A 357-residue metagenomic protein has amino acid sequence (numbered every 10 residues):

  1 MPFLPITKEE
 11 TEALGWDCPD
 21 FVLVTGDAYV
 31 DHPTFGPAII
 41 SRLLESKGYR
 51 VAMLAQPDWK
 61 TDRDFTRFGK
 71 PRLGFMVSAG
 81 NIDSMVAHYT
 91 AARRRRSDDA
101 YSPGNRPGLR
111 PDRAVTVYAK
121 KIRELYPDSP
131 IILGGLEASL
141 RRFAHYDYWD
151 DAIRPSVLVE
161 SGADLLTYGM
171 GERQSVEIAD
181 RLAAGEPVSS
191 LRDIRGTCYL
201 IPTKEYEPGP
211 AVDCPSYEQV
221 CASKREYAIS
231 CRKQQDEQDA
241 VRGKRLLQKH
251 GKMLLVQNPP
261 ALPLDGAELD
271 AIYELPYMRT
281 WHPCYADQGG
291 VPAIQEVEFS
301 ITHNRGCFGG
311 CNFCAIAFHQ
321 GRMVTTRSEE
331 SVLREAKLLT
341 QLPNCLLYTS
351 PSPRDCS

Functional and structural regions predicted by a protein language model:
M1-G15: Short N-terminal or domain-adjacent regulatory/targeting segments
P19-T25, H32-G69: Nucleic acid-processing catalytic cores of prokaryotic defense/repair systems
V24-Y29, Q288-A315: N-terminal pre-triad scaffold of radical SAM enzymes
G36, A55-H250, Q257: Glycine-rich beta-alpha loop elements in corrinoid/cobalamin-binding modules across cobalamin-dependent enzymes
I153, S161-L165, A336, T340-L347: Conserved C-terminal portion of the radical SAM core fold that forms the substrate/S-adenosylmethionine-binding
E268-Y277, W281, V291, Q295 (+1 more regions): Long hydrophobic segments that form regular secondary structure
Q320-N344: Conserved alpha-helical substructure of the radical SAM core
Y348-S357: Single conserved hydrophobic/aromatic residue that forms the stacking wall/gate of nucleotide- or nucleobase-binding
